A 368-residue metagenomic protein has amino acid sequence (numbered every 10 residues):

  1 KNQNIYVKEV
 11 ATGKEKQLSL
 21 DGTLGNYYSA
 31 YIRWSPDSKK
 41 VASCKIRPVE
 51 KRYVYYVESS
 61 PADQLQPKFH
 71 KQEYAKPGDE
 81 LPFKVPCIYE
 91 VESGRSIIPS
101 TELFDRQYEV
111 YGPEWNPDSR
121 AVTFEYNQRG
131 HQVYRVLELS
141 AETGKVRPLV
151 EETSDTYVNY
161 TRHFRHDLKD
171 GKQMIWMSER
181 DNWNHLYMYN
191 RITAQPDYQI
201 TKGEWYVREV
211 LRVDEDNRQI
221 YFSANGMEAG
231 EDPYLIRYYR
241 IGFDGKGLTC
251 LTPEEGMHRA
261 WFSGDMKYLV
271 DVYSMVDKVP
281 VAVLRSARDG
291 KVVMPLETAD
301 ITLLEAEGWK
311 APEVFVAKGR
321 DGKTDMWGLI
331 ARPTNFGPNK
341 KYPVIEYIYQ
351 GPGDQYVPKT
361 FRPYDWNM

Functional and structural regions predicted by a protein language model:
K1-G25, R106, Y111: A conserved hydrophobic secondary-structure block that centers on an alpha-helix together with its immediately flanking
K1-N4, E9, A42-P48, K76-E80 (+11 more regions): Beta-strand C-termini and the immediately following turn/loop, strongest in propeller blades
T12-K14, S93, T143-K145, T193-Q195 (+3 more regions): Short coil turn/linker residues within repeat-based beta-strand modules
E15-L20, I97-S100, V146-E151, D197-K202 (+2 more regions): Beta-propeller fold detector
L18-R33, S43-S100, R288-L304, Y356-D365: Predominantly five- to eight-bladed beta-propeller fold
T23-A30, F104-V110, S154-R162, G203-V210 (+2 more regions): Short glycine-/Asp-/Thr-/Trp-enriched loop segments that recur within the blades of beta-propeller repeat domains
V49, Y53, P61-P196, R208: Beta-propeller domains
G112, S119, E125, C250-T252 (+1 more regions): Serine-hydrolase catalytic core recognition
